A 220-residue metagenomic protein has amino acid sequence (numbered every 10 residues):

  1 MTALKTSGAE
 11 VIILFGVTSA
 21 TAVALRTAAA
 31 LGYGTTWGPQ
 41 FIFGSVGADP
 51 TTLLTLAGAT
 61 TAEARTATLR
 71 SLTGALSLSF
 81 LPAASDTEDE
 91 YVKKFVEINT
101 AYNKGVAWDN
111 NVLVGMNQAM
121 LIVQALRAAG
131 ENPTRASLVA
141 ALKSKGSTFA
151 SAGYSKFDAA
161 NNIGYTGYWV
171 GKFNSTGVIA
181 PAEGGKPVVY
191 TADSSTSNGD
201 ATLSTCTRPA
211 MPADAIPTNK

Functional and structural regions predicted by a protein language model:
M1-L31, D86: Extracellular/periplasmic Venus flytrap/periplasmic-binding protein
K5-S7, L31-T35, T66-S71, P133 (+1 more regions): Extracellular/periplasmic catalytic domains that process cell-envelope and extracellular macromolecules
E10, P39, T166-W169: Structural beta-strand/beta-sheet cores of well-ordered domains, especially the beta-sheet scaffolds that support
I13-L14, A84, N111, R127: Generic alpha-helical structural element
V17-A24, T87-F95, G115-Q118, T134 (+1 more regions): Stable alpha-helical elements in mature extracytoplasmic
A28-M116, T207-P209, D214-T218: Extracellular/periplasmic periplasmic-binding protein-like sensory domains
R70-T73, S147-K220: Solvent-exposed, acidic/polar segments of extracytosolic/periplasmic ligand-binding ectodomains
N99-L113, V123-E183: Segments of small-molecule ligand-sensing domains
